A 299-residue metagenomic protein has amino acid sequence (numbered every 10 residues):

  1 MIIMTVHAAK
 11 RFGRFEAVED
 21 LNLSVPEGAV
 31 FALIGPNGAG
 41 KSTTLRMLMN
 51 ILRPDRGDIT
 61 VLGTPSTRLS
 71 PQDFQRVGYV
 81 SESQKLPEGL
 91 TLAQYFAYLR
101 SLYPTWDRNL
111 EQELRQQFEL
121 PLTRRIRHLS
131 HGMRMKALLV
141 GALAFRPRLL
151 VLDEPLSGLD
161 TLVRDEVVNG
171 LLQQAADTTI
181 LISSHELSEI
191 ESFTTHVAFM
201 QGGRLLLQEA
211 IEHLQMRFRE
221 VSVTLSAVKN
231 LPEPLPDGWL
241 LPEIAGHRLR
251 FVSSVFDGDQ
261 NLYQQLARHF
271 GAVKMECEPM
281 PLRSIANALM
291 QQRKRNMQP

Functional and structural regions predicted by a protein language model:
M1-A9, Q292-P299: ABC-family P-loop ATPase nucleotide-binding domain
I2-T5, K10-Q201, L206-L207: ABC transporter nucleotide-binding domains
F15, I51, D153, L172 (+5 more regions): A generic structural signal for short, solvent-exposed coil/turn residues that cap or connect secondary-structure
T91, A210, E278-P281: Short loop/turn segments at beta->alpha junctions
S101, E113-Q116, N169, Q173 (+4 more regions): Charged/polar, solvent-exposed surface patches and flexible loops
D165-F256: ABC transporter nucleotide-binding domain
R219-P299: Short, charged/small-residue-rich alpha-helical element at the C-terminal edge of ABC transporter nucleotide-binding
